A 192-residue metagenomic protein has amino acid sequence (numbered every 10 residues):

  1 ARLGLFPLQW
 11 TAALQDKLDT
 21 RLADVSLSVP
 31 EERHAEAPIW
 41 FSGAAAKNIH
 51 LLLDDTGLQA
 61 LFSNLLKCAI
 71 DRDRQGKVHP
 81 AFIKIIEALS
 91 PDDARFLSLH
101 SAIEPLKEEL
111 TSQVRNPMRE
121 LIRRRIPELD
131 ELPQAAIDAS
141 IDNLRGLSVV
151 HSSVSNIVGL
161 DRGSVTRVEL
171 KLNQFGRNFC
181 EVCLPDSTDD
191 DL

Functional and structural regions predicted by a protein language model:
A1-L89: Charged, alpha-helical interface segments at or near domain boundaries
E36-S42, P127-V158, V165-R167: Short amphipathic alpha-helical interaction segments
D55, A94, Q134-I137: Amphipathic, non-membrane alpha-helical segments in soluble helical-bundle scaffolds
L65-A69, I86-L89, H100-E104, L144 (+1 more regions): Generic structural signal for hydrophobic core residues of well-folded globular domains
H79-L129: Short amphipathic alpha-helical interface segments
D161-L192: Short, amphipathic alpha-helical interaction segments positioned at domain boundaries
